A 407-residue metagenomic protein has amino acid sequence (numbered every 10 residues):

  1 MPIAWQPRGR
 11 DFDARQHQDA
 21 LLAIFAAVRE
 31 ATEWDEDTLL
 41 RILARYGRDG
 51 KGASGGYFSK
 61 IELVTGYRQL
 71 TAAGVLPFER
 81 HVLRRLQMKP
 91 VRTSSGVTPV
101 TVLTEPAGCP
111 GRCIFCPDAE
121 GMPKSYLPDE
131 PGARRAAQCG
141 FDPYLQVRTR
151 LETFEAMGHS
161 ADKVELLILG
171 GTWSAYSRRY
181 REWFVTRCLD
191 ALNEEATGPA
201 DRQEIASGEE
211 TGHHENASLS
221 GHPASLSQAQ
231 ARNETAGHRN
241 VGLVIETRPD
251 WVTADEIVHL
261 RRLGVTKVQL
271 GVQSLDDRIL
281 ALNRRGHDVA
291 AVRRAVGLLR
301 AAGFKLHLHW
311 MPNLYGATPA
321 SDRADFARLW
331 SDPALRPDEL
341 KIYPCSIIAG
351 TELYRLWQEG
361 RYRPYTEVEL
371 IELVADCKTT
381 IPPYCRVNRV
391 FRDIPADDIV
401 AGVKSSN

Functional and structural regions predicted by a protein language model:
M1-Q146, R150-I205, G221-S225: Flexible, acidic/Gly-rich N-terminal and inter-domain linker regions that tether and position cofactor-handling modules
G108, A119-M122, T172, L314 (+2 more regions): Short loop/turn segments at secondary-structure transitions that flank enzyme active sites
F115, L167, E339-K341, R386-V390: A structural signal for short, well-ordered beta-strand segments and their strand-loop junctions that often border
S125-L127, V164, A349-Q358, R386-A396 (+1 more regions): Short acidic (Asp/Glu) and glycine-rich catalytic loops that position anionic groups and cofactors
P128-Q146, L166, G170-A196, L226-H307 (+3 more regions): Conserved non-cysteine loop/helix-boundary elements of the Radical SAM core domain that shape
E152, S331-A334, Q358, A375-P383: Generic secondary-structure signature for well-ordered alpha-helical cores
Q203-E204, E209-E215: Charged/polar low-complexity intrinsically disordered segments
Y362-N407: C-terminal accessory regions of radical SAM enzymes
